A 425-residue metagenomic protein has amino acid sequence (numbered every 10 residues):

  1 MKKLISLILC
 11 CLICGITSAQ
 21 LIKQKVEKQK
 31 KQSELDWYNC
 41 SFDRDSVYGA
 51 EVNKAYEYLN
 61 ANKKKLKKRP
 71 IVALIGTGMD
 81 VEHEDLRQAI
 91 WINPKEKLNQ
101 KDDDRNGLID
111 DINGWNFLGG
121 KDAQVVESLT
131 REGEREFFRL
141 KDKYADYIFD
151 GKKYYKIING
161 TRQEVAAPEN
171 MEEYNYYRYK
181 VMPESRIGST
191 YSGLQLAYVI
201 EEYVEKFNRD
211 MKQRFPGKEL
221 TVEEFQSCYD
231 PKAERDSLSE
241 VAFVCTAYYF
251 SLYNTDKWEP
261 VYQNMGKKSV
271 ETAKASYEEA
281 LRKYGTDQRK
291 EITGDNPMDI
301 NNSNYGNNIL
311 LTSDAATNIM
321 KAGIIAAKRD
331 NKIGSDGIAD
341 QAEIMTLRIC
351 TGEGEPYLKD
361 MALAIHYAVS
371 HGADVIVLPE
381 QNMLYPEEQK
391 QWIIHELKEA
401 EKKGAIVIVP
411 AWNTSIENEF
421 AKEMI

Functional and structural regions predicted by a protein language model:
M1-Q24: Bacterial Sec-dependent N-terminal signal peptides
T17-V47, A55, A405-I406: Sec-dependent signal peptide cleavage junction
E27-F42, G151-K153, I158-G160, E164 (+5 more regions): Short acidic, glycine-rich surface-loop motifs adjacent to enzyme active sites
D45-G49, D314-N318, G354-M361, P386-I393: Solvent-exposed, acidic/flexible segments
G49-Y56, N318, A322-A326, K332 (+2 more regions): Extracytoplasmic/secreted envelope proteins and their assembly/folding machinery, especially bacterial periplasmic
Y58-V72, T77-D295, D299-Y357: Subtilisin-like serine protease catalytic core
I71, E343, D374, G404-I408: Proline-centered loop/turn at the N-terminus of a beta-strand
Y357, E380-I425: Substrate-binding/specificity loop regions of serine endopeptidase catalytic domains, predominantly subtilases
